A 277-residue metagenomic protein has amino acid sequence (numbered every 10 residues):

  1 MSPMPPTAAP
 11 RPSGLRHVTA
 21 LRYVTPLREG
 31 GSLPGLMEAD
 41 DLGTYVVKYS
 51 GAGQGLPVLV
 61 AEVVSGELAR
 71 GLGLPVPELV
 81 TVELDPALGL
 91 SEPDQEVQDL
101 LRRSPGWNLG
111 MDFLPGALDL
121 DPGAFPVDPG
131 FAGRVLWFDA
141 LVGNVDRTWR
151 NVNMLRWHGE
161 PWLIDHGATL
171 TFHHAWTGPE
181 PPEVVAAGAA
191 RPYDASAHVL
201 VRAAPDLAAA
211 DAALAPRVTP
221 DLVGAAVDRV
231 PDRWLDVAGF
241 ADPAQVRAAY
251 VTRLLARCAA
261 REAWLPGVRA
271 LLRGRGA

Functional and structural regions predicted by a protein language model:
M1-A277: Phosphate/dinucleotide-binding and metal-coordinating scaffold of catalytic cores in nucleotide-dependent enzymes
